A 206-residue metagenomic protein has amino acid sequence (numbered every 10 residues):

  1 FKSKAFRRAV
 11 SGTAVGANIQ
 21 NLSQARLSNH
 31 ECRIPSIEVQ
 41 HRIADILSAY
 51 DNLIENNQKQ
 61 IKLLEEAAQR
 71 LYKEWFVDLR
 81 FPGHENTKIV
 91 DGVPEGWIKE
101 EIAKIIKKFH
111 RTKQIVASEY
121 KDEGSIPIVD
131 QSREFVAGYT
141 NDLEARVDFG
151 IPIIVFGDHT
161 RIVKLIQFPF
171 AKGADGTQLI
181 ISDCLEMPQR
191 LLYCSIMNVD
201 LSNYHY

Functional and structural regions predicted by a protein language model:
F1-I34, V93-P94, I98-Y206: DNA target-recognition domains and sequence-specific DNA-contacting regions of bacterial/archaeal
N29, R33, I37-D78, P82-K113 (+1 more regions): Non-catalytic DNA-recognition/assembly elements of restriction-modification systems
